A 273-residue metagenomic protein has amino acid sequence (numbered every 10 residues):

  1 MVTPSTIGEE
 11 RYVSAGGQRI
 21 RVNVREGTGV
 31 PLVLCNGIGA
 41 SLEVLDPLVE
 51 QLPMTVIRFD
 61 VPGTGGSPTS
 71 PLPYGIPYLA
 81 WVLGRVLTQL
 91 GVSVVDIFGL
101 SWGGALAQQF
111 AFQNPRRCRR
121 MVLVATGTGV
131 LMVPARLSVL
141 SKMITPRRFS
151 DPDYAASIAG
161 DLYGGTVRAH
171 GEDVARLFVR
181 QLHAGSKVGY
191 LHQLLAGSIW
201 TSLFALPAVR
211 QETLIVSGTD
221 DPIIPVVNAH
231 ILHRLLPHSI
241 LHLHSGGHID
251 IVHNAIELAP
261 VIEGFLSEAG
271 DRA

Functional and structural regions predicted by a protein language model:
Q18-P68: Conserved HGGG/HGGXW glycine-rich cap/lid loop of the alpha/beta-hydrolase fold
R58-F98: Active-site loop/oxyanion-hole signature of alpha/beta-hydrolase fold enzymes
G99, G103, A107: Gly/Ala-rich beta-loop-alpha elbow adjacent to hydrolase catalytic centers
Q108, F112, R119-R148: Flexible "cap/lid" loop of the alpha/beta hydrolase fold
P152-A205: Conserved alpha/beta-hydrolase catalytic His-Asp/Glu region
V209, I215-S217: Short beta-strand/loop motif that positions the catalytic acidic residue of the alpha/beta-hydrolase fold
D220-I224: Acidic catalytic loop of the alpha/beta-hydrolase fold
G246-A259: Catalytic histidine-centered segment of alpha/beta-hydrolase-like enzymes
